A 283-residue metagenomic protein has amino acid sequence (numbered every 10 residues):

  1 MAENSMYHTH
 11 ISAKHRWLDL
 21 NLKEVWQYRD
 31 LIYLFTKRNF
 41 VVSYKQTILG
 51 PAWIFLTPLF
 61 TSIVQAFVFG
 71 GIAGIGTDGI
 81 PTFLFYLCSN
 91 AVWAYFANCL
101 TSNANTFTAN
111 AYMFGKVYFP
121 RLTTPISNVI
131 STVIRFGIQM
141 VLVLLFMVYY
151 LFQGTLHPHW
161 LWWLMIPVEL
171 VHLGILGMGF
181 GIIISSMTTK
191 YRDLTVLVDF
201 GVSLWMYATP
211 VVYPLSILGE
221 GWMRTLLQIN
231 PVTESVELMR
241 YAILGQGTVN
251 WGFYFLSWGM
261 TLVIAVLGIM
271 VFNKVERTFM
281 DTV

Functional and structural regions predicted by a protein language model:
M1-V283: Hydrophobic transmembrane alpha-helices and immediately adjacent juxtamembrane helices of multi-pass inner-membrane
